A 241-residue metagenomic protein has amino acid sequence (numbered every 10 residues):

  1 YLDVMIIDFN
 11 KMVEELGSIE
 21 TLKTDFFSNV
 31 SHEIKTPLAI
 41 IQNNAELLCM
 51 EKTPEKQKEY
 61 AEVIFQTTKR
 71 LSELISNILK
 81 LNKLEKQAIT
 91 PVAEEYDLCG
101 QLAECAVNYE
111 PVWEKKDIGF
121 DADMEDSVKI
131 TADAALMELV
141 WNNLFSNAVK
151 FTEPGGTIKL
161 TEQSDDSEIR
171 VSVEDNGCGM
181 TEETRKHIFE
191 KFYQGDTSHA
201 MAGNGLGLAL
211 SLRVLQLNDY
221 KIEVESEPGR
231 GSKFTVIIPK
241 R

Functional and structural regions predicted by a protein language model:
Y1-L22: Amphipathic coiled-coil signaling helices used for dimeric signal transmission
C49-E55: Short acidic helix/loop segment immediately C-terminal to the autophosphorylated histidine in two-component histidine
Q66-L71: Short alpha-helical segment of the dimerization/phosphotransfer core of two-component systems
V92-D97, E114-K115, G119-K129: Conserved catalytic submotifs in the C-terminal HATPase_c
A148-V149: Short helix-loop "hinge" at the ATP-lid/N-box region of the Bergerat-fold HATPase_c
M180-F192: Short conserved segment of the HATPase_c
D219-I222: Conserved glycine-rich
